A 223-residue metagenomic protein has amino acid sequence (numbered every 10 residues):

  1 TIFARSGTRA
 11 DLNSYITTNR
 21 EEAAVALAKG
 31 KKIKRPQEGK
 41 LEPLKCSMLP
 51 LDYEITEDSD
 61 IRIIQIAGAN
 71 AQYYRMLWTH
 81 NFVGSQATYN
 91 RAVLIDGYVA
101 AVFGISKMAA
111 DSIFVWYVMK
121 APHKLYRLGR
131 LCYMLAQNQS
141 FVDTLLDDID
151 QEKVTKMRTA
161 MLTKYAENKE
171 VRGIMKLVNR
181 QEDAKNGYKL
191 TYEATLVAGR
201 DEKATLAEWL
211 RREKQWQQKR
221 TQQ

Functional and structural regions predicted by a protein language model:
T1-S6, Q86-T88, I95-D96, S106-Q223: Acyl-donor binding region in acyl/amide transferases
F3-S14, E22-A24, A69-Q72, E182-A184: A short acidic, often aromatic-flanked loop/helix-cap motif at beta-alpha or helix-coil junctions that lines enzyme
D11-L27, Y188-R200: Conserved beta strand-loop-helix elements of the APE1-like EEP
Y15, N90, F103-G104: Short acidic loop-to-beta-strand element that houses the catalytic metal-binding Asp/Glu of nuclease active sites
T18-N19, L94-D96: Active-site beta-strand termini and strand-to-loop segments that position acidic
G30-I55, R212-R220: Charged, low-complexity intrinsically disordered segments and flexible loops
L41-S85: Short amphipathic alpha-helix that is part of the acyltransferase structural core
G97-A101: A structural microfeature
